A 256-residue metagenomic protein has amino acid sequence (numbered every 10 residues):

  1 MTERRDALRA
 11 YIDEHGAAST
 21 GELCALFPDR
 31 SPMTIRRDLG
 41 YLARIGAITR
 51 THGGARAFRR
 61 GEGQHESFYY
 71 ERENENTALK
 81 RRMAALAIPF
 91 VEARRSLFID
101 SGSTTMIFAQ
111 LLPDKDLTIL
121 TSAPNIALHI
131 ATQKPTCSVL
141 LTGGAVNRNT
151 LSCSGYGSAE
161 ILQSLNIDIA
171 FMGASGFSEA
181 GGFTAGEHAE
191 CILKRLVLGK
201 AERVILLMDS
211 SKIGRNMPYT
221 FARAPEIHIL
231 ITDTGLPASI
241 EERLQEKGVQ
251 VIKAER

Functional and structural regions predicted by a protein language model:
T2-D6, E14-E22, L26-D29, M33-T34 (+3 more regions): HTH-adjacent hinge/linker in prokaryotic transcriptional regulators
R4-D6, A10, A18-E22, R30 (+1 more regions): Conserved phosphate- and dinucleotide-binding cores of soluble alpha/beta proteins, encompassing both enzyme active
Q64, D100-I130, S138-L140: Alpha-helical recognition/docking segments in bacterial nutrient-uptake and carbohydrate-utilization systems
E75-M83, D100, S122, S154 (+1 more regions): Short secondary-structure boundary/capping elements
K80-I88, T105, A159, C191: Short, well-ordered alpha-helical scaffold segments within catalytic/effector domains
L86, F90, I107, L111 (+3 more regions): Rossmann-fold NAD(P)-dependent oxidoreductase module
A93-L97, D114-I119, E226-I229: Short active-site oxyanion
